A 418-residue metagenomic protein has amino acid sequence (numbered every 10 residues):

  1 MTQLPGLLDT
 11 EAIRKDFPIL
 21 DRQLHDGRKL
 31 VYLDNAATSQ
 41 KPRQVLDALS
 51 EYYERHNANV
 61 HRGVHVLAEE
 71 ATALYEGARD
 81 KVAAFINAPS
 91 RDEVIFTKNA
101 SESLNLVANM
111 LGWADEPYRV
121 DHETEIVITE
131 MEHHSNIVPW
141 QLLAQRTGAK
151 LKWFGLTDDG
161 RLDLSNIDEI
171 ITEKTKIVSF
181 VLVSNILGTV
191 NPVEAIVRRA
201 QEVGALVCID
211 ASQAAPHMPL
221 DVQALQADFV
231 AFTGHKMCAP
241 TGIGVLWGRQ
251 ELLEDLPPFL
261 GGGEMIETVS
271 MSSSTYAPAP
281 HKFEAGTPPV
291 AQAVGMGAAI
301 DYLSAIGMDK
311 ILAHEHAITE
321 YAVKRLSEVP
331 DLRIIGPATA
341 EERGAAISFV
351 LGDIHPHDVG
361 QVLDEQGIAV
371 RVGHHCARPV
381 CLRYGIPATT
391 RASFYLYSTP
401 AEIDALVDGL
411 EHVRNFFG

Functional and structural regions predicted by a protein language model:
M1-G418: Pyridoxal 5′-phosphate
